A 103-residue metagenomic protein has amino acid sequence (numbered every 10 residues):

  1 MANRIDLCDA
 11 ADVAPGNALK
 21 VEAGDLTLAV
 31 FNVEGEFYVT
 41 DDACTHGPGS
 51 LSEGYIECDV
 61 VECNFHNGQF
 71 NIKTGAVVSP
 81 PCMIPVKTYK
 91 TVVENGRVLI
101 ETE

Functional and structural regions predicted by a protein language model:
M1-C58, I72, P85-E103: N-terminal pre-ligand scaffold of iron-sulfur
C44, C63-H66: Short cysteine clusters
C58-N64, V77-V86: Short cysteine/histidine-rich metal-coordination sites, predominantly Zn2+-binding motifs
